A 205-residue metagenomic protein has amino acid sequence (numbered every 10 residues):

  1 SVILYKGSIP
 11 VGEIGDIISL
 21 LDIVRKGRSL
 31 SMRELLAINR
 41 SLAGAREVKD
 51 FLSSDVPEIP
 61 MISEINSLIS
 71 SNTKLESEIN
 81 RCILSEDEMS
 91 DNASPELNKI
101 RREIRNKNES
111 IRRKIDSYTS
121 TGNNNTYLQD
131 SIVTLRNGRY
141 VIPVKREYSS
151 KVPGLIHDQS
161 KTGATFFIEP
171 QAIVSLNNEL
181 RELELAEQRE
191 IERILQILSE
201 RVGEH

Functional and structural regions predicted by a protein language model:
S1-E96, I100: Conserved amphipathic alpha-helical "coupling/scaffold" segments that transmit conformational changes between domains
D22, L84, R112, D116-N123 (+3 more regions): Signal for well-folded cores of large energy- and translation-related assemblies
R25-S31, S53-E58, K114-S131, H205: Active-site phosphate-binding and catalytic loops of NTP-dependent enzymes
R46, R101, R105-N108, R112 (+3 more regions): Alpha-helical coiled-coil heptad-repeat register
S71-D87, N177-Q196: Extended, charged coiled-coil "arm/hinge" scaffolds of SMC/Rad50-like chromosome-maintenance ATPases and other large
E88-E103, R189-H205: Charged, surface-exposed helical/loop "interaction arms" that form contiguous linear patches used for dimerization
N98-Y148: Extended, Lys/Arg-enriched charged tracts that mediate electrostatic binding to polyanionic substrates
I132, R136-P170, N177: SMC-family hinge/dimerization module
